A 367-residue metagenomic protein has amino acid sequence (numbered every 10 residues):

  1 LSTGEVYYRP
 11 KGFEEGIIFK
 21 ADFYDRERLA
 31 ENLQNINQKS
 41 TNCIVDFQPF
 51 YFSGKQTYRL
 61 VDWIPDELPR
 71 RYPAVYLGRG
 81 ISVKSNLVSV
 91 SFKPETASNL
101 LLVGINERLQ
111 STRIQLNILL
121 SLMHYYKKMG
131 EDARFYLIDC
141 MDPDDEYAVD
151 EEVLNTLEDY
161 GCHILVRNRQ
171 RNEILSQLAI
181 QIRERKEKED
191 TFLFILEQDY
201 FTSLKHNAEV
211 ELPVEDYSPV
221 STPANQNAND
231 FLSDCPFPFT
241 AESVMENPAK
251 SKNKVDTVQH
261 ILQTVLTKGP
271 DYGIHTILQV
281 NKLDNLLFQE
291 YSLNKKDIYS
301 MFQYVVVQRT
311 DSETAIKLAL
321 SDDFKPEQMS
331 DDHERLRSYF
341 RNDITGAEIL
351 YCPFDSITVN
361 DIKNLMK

Functional and structural regions predicted by a protein language model:
S2-M141, A148-Y160, Q181-E184, F201-T264 (+4 more regions): Conserved P-loop NTPase motor module
S98-L102, E189-I195, I274-T276: Generic beta-sheet signal
L137, F194-L196, G269, I274-N281: Structural recognition of the conserved hydrophobic beta-strand(s) that form the central parallel beta-sheet of P-loop
L154-Y200: Conserved inter-motif catalytic segment of the P-loop NTP-binding fold
